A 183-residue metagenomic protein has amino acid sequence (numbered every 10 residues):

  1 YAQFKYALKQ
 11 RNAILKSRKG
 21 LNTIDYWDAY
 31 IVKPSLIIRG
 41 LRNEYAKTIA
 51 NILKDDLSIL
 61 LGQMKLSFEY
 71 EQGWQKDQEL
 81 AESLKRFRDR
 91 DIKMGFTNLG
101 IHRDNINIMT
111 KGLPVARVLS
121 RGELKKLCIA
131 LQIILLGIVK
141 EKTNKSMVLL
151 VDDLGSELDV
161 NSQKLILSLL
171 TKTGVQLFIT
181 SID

Functional and structural regions predicted by a protein language model:
Y1-K33: A conserved P-loop NTPase coupling/switch region
L21-K33, I37-V148, E157, N161 (+1 more regions): Conserved NTPase motor "head" modules and their coupling/switch loops across ABC/AAA+ ATPases, GTPases, and GHKL ATPases
D152-L154: Walker B catalytic acidic pair
T180-I182: H-loop/switch region of ABC-family ATPase nucleotide-binding domains
